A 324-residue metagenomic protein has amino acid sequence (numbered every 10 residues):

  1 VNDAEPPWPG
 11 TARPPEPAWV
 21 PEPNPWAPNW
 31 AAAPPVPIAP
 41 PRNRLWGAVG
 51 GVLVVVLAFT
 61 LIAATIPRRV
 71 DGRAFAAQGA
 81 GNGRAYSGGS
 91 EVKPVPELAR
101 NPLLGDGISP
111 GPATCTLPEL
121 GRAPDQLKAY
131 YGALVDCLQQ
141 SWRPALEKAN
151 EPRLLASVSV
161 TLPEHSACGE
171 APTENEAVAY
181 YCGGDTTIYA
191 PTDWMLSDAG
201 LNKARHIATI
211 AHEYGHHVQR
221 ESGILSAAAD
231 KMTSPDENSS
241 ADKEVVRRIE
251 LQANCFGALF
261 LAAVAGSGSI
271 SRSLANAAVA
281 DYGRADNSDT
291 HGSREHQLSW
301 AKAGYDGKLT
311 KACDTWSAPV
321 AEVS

Functional and structural regions predicted by a protein language model:
V1-W46: Intrinsically disordered, low-complexity Pro/Gly-rich regions
N2, D281-S324: Pan-zinc metallopeptidase signature
A32-D106: Hydrophobic single-pass membrane-targeting/anchoring helices
Y130-D185, R247: Auxiliary, metal-adjacent structural segments of Zn-dependent hydrolase domains
W142, A208-G223, A253-N254: Active-site recognition of the HExxH zinc-binding catalytic motif
G169-A204, R220: Active-site scaffold of zinc-dependent metalloenzymes
R220-V246: Post-HEXXH active-site segment of zinc metalloproteases
E237-A265: Post-HExxH zinc-binding segment in Zn-dependent metallohydrolases
